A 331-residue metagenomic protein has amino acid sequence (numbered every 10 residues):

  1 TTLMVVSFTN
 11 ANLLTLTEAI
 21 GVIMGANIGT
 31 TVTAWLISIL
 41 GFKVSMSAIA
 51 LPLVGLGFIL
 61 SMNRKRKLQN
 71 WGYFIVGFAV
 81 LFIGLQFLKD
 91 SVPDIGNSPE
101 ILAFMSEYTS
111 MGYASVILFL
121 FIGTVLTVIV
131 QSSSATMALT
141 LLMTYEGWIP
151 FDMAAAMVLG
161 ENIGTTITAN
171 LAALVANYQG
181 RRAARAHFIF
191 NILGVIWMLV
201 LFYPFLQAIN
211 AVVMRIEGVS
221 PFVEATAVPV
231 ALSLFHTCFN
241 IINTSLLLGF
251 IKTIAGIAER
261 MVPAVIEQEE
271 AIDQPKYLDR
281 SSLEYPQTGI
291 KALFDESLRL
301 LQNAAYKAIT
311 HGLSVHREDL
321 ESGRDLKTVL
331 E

Functional and structural regions predicted by a protein language model:
T1, I20-A34, M46-A50, L81 (+3 more regions): Membrane-embedded alpha-helical segments of transport systems, primarily multispan ion/solute transporters
L3, T17-A26, L53, F74-F78 (+8 more regions): Alpha-helical transmembrane segments of multi-pass membrane proteins, especially transporters and channels
M4-G29, W35-A50, T127-G164, A173-Q179 (+1 more regions): Membrane-interfacial helix-loop connectors
L53-N63, G77-L88, L120-T127, L193-P204 (+1 more regions): Hydrophobic core segments of alpha-helical transmembrane domains in multi-pass membrane transport and ion-translocation
I75, G180-L193, G218-T253, M261: Structural signal for the N-terminal portions of transmembrane helices and their immediately preceding loop/interface
I75-V125, M143: Helix-loop-helix hairpins and the membrane-proximal interhelical loops of multi-pass alpha-helical transport proteins
A103-F121, W148-A154, P221-A231: Membrane-interfacial loop-to-helix junctions in multi-pass transporters
I241, I251-L330: Non-transmembrane accessory domains of multi-pass membrane transporters/channels
